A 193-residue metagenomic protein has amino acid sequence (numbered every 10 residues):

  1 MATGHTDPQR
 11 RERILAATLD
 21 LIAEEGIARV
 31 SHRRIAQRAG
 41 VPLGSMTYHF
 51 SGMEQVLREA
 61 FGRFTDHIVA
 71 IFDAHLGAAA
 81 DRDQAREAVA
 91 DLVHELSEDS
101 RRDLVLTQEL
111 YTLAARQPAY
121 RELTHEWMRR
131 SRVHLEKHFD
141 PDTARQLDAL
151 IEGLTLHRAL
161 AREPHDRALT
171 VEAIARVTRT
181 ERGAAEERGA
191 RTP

Functional and structural regions predicted by a protein language model:
M1-G4: Short Lys/Arg-rich basic patches
R10-R13, D20-E59: Helix-turn-helix
S51-Q55, A80, E98-R101, A115 (+1 more regions): Residues in soluble alpha-helical coiled-coils and helical-bundle/repeat scaffolds
G62-I68: Short, basic, alpha-helical segments at the C-terminal edge of helix-turn-helix-like DNA-binding modules
A70-L104, L147: Hydrophobic alpha-helical connector segments
H75-L76, V93-S97, W127-F139: Alpha-helix C-terminal capping segments
L104, A119-H125, K137-P193: Hydrophobic/aromatic-rich alpha-helical bundle segments in the mid-to-C-terminal region
